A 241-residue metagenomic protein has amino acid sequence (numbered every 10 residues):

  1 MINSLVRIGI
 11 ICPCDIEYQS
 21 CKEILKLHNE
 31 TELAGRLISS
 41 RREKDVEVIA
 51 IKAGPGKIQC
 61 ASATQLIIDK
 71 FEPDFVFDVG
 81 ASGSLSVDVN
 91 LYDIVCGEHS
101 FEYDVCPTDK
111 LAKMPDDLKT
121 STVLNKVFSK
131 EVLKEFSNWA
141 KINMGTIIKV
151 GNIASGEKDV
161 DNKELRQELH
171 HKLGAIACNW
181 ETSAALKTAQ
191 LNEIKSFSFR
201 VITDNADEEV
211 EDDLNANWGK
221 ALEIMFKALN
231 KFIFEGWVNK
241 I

Functional and structural regions predicted by a protein language model:
I2-Q65, F71: N-terminal short beta-loop-beta anion/metal-coordinating cradle
S20, I24-N29, N90-F101, G219: A glycine- and small-aliphatic-rich helix-loop capping segment at beta-alpha/alpha-beta transitions that lines
L66-K70, D88-V89, K187-K195: Alpha-helix C-terminal capping segments
E72-F77: Proline-aspartate-enriched helix->loop->beta-strand connector
L85-L173: Mid-sequence, gly/pro-rich, charge-dense loop/helix-turn segments that line enzyme active sites
K158-E211: A C-terminal functional module that forms or caps the active site or interfaces directly with catalytic machinery
A206-I241: His/Asp/Glu-rich mid-to-C-terminal helical/loop segments that flank catalytic regions of hydrolases
